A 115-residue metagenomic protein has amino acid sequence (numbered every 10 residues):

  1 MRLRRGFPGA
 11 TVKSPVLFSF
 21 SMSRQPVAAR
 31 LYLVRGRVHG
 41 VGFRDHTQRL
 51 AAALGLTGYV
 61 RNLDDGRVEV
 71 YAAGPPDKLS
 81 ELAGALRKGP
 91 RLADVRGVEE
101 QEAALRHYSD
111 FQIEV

Functional and structural regions predicted by a protein language model:
R2-P8, K13-V115: Intrinsically disordered, low-complexity, mixed-charge
